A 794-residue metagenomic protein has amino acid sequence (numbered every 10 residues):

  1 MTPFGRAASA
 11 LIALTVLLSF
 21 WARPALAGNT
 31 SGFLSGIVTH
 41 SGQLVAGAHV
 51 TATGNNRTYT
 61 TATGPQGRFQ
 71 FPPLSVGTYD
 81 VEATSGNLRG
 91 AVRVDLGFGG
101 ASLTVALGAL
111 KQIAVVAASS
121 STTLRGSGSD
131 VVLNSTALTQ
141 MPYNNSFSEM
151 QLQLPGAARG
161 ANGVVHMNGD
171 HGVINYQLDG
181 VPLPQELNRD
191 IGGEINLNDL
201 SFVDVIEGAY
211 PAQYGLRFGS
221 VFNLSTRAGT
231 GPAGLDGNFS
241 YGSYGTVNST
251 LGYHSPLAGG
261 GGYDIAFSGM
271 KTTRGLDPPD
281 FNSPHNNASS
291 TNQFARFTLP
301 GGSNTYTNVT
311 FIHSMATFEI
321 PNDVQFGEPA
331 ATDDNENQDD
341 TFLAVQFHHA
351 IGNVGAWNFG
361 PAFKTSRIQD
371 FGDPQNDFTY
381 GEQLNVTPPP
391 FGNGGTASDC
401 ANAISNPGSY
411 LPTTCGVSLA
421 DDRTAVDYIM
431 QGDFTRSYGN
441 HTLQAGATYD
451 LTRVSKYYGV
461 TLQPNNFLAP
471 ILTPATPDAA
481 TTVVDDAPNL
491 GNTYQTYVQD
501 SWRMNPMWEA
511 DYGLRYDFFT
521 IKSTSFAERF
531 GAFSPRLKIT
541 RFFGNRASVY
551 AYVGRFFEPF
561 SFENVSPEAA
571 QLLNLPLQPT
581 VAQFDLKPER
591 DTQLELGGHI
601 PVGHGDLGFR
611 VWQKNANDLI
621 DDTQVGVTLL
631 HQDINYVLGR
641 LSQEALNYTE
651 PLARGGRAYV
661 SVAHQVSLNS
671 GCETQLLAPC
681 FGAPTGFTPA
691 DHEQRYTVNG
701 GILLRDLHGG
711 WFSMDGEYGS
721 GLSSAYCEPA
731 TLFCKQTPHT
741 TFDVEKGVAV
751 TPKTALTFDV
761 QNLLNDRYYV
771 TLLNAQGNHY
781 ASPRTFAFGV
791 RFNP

Functional and structural regions predicted by a protein language model:
I37-Q43, H49-T53, E82-R89, G97-Q140 (+4 more regions): Short, acidic, small-residue-rich periplasmic hinge/interaction motif at the N-terminus of Gram-negative outer-membrane
S146-Q185, S201: Extracytoplasmic beta-strand/coil segments of soluble accessory domains associated with Gram-negative outer-membrane
V181-E207, A295: Short acidic/polar hinge/loop motifs at secondary-structure boundaries that mediate gating or recognition
I191, S201-P211, V221-P256, I265-G269 (+2 more regions): Short strand-turn segments of transmembrane beta-barrel domains in outer membranes, especially the first one or two
Y241-K271, D280-F318, N335-W357, P535 (+1 more regions): Transmembrane beta-barrel wall of Gram-negative outer-membrane proteins
T317, N322-V324, R541, N545-Q593 (+5 more regions): Surface-exposed extracellular loop regions of Gram-negative outer-membrane beta-barrel proteins, predominantly
N358-A362, S366-D370, F542, Y550 (+6 more regions): Membrane-embedded beta-barrel scaffold of Gram-negative outer-membrane proteins
N505, V611-N617, Q632-Y726: Gram-negative outer-membrane beta-barrel transporters
